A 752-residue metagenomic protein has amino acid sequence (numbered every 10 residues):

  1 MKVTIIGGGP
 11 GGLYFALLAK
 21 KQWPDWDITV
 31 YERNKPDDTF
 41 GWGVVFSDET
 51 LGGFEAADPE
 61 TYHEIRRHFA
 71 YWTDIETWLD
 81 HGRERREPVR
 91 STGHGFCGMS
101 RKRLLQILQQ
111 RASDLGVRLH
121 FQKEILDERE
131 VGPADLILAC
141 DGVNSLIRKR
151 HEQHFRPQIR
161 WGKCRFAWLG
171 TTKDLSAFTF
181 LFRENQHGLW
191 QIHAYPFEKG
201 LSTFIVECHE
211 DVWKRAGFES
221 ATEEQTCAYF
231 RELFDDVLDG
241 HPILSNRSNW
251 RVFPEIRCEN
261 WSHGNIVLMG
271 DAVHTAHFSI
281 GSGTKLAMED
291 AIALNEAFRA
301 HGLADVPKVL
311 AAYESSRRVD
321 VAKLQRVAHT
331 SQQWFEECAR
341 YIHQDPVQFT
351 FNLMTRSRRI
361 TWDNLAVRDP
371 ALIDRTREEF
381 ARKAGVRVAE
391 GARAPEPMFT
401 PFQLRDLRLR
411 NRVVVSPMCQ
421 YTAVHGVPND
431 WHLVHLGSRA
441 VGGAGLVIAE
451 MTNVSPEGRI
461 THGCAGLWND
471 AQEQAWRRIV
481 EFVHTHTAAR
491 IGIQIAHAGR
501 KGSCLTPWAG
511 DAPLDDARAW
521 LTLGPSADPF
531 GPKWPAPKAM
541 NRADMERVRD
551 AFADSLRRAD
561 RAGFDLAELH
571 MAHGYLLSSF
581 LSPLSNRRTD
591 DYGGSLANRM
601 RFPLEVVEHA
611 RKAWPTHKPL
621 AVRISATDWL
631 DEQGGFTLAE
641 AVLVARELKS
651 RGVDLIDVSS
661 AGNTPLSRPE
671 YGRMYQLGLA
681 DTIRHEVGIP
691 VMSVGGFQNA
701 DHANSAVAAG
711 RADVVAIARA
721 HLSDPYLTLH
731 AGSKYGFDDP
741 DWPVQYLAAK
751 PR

Functional and structural regions predicted by a protein language model:
I5-L18, L138-A139, N249-T330, W334: Conserved mid-domain beta->alpha element of the FAD-binding
G11, F15, P36, N144: Conserved Rossmann-like nucleotide-cofactor binding loop
K20-G41: Glycine-rich FAD pyrophosphate-binding loop
K21, Y62, E296-V388: C-terminal helical "tail/cap" subdomain of flavin- and related membrane-associated enzymes
K35-G53: Conserved N-terminal glycine-rich FAD pyrophosphate-binding loop of Rossmann-like flavoproteins
D48-W168, L372-R382: Conserved N-terminal helical subregion
Q110, K123, P133-F253, R257-C258: Conserved FAD-binding catalytic core of PHBH/FMO-like flavoproteins
R375-R752: Flavin-dependent oxidoreductase catalytic cores
